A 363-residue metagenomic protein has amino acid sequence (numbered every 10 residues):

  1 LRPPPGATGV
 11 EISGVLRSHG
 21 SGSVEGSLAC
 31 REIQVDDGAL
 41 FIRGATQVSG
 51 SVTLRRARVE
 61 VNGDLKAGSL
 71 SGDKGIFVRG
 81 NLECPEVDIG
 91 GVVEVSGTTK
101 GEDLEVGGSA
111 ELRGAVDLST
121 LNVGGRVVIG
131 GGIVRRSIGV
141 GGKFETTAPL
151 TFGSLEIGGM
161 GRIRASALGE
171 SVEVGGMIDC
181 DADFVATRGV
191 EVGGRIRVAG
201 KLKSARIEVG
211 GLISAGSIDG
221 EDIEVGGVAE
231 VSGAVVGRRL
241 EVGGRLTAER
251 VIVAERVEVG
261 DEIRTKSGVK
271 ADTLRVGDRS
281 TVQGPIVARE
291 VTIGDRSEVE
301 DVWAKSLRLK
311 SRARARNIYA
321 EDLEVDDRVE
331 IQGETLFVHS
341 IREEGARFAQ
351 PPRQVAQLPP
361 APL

Functional and structural regions predicted by a protein language model:
L1-L363: Extended beta-solenoid/beta-helix repeat architectures
